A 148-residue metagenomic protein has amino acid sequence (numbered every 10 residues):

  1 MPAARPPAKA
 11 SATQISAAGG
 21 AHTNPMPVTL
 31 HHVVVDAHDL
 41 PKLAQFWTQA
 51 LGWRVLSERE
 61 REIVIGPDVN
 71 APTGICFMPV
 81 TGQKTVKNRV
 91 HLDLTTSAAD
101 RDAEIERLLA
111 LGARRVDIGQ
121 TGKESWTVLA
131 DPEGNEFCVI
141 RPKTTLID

Functional and structural regions predicted by a protein language model:
M1-P25: N-terminal amphipathic/basic-hydrophobic helices that include classical n-h-c signal peptides and signal-anchor
S16, H22-H32, L56-S57, V64-G66 (+2 more regions): Vicinal oxygen chelate
L30-H38, Q83-R107, S125-A130: Vicinal oxygen chelate
D39-P41, V69-A71, T81-Q83, A98-D100 (+1 more regions): Residues that cap or initiate secondary-structure elements
D39-R54, L108-A110: Amphipathic alpha-helical segments
L51, M78-P79: Short secondary-structure capping/turn segments at boundaries of alpha-helices and beta-strands
E60, N70-P72, T85-R89: Short connector loops at helix/strand junctions that flank enzyme active sites, especially segments positioning acidic
